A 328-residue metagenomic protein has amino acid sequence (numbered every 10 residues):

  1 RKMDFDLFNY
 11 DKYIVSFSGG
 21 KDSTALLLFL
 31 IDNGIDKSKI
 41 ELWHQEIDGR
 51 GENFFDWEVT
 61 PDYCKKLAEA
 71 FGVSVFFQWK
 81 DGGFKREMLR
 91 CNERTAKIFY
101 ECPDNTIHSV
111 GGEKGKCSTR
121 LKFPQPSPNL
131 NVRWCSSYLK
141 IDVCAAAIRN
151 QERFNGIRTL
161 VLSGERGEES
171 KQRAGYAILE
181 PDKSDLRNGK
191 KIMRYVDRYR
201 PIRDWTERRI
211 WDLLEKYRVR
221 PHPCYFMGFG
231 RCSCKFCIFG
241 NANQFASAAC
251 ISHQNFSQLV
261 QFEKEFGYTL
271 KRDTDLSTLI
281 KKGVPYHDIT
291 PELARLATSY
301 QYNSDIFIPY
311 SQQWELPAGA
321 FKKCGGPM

Functional and structural regions predicted by a protein language model:
R1-M328: Nucleotide-activated chemistry modules centered on ATP-dependent adenylation/adenylyltransferase
